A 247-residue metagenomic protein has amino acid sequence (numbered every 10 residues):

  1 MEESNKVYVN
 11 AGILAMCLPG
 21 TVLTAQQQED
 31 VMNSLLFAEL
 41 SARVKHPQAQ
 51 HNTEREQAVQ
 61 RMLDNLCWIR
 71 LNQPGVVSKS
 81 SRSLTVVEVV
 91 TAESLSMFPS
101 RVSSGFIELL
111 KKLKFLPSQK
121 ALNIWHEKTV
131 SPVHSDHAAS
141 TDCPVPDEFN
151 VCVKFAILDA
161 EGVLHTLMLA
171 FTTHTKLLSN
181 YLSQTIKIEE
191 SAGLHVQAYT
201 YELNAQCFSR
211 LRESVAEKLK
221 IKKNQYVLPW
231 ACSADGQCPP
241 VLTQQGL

Functional and structural regions predicted by a protein language model:
M1-L35, A42-N52, E56, I69-L84 (+1 more regions): C-terminal assembly and membrane-engagement modules of membrane-active proteins
A38-S41, L63: Long, composition-driven intrinsically disordered regions
Q60-L63, I107, R212, A216: Residue-level detector of alpha-helical secondary structure
M62-C67, S81-V89: A short glycine/small-residue-enriched secondary-structure motif
V86-S118: Membrane-active amphipathic alpha-helices enriched in small hydrophobic residues
